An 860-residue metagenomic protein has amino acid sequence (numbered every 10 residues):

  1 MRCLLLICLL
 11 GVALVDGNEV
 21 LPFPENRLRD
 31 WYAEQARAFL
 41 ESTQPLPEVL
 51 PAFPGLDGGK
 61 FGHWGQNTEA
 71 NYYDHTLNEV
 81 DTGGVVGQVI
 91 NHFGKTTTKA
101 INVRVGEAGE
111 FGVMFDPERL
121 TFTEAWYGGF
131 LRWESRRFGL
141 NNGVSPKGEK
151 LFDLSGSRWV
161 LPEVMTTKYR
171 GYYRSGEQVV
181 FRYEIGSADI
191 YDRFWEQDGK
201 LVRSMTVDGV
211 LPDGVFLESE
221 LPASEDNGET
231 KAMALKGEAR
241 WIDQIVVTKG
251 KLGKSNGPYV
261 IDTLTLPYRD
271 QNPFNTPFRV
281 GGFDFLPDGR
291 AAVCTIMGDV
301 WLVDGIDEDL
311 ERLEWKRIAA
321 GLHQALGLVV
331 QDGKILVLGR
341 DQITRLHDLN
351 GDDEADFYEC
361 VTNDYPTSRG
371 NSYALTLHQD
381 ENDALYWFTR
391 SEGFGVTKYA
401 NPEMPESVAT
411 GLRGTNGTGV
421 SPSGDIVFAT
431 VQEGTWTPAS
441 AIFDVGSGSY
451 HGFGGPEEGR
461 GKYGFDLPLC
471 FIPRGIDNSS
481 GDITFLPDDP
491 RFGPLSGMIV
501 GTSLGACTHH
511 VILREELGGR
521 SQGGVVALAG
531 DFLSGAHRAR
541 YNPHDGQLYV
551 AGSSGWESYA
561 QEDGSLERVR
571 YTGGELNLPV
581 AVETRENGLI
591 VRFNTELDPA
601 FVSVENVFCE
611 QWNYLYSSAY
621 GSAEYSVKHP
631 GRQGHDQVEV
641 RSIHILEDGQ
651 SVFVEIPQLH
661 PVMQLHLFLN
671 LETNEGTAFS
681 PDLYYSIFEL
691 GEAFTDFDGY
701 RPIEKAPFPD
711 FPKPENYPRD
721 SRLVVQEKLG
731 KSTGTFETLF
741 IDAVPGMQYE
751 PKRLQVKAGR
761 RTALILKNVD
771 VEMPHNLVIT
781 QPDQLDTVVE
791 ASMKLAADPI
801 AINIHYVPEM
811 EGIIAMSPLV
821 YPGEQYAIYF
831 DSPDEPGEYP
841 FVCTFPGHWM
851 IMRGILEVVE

Functional and structural regions predicted by a protein language model:
G17, K236-L576, V582-I590, P599: Beta-propeller domains with acidic blade repeats across secreted/periplasmic ectodomains and cytosolic WD/CNH propellers
N18-W195, K200: Beta-strand-rich N-terminal accessory domains
L201-D208, D284-F285, R290-C294, D299 (+5 more regions): Beta-strand cores of secreted/periplasmic/IMS beta-sandwich domains, seen most often in copper-related folds
G573-G574, S732-T762, D770: N-terminal edge beta-strand
G573-L578, F668-R722: Acidic, Ser/Thr/Gly/Pro-rich low-complexity segments and short DxT(G/T)-type signature motifs
R592, E596-S642, F668-T673, P681-Y684 (+1 more regions): Short, surface-exposed alpha-helix to beta-strand junction/turn motifs within ectodomains of secreted and cell-envelope
V627-E647, Q784-D834: Extracytoplasmic beta-sandwich strand-turn segments characteristic of Greek-key/jelly-roll folds
L669, V725, M810-E860: Extracellular/periplasmic metallocenter environments
